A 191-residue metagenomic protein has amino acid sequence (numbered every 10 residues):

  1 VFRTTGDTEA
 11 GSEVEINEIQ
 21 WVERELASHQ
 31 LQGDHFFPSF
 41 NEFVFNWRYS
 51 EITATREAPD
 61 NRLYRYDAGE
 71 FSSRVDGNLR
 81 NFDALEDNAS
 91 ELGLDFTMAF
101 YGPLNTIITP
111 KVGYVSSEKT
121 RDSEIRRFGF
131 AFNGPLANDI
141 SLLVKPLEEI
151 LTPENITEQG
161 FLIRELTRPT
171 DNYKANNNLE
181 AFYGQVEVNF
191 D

Functional and structural regions predicted by a protein language model:
V1, N17-D60, N78-R127, L162-D191: Outer-membrane beta-barrel transmembrane strands
F2-S12, N61-F71, R121, R126-L136: Flexible, surface-exposed loop regions and adjacent strand-edge segments of Gram-negative outer-membrane beta-barrel
T4-E15, D67-L79, E158-R168: Flexible, solvent-exposed coil segments and beta strand-coil junctions, predominantly the extracellular/periplasmic
S73-R74, E124-A175: Flexible glycine-rich, low-complexity coil/linker segments exposed to the extracellular/periplasmic environment
